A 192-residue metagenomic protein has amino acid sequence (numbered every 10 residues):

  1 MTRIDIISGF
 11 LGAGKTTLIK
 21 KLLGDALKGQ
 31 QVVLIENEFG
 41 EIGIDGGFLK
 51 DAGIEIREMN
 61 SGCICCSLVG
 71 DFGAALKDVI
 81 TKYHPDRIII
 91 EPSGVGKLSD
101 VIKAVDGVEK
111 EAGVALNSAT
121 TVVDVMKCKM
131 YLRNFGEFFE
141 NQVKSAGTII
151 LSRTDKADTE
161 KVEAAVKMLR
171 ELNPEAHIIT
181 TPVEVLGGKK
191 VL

Functional and structural regions predicted by a protein language model:
T2-S8, A13, T17-L132: Nucleotide-state-sensitive switch-loop elements of NTP-binding domains
E38, E91, A146, S152 (+1 more regions): Residue-level signal for inorganic ion chemistry
A52, S145, L172-P174: Short, structured coil segments at secondary-structure junctions
D100-V101, F135, K161-V162: Residues at alpha-helix caps and immediate loop-helix transition turns in enzyme cores, especially N- and C-cap
A119, I149-I150: Short, well-ordered beta-strand core segments
D124, K144-I149: Acidic/polar active-site rim loop that often engages polyanionic ligands
R133-S145: Flexible active-site lid/hinge loop adjacent to a nucleotide/diphosphate and Mg2+-phosphate binding pocket
N141, A157-L192: C-terminal accessory "lid"/substrate-recognition subdomains
